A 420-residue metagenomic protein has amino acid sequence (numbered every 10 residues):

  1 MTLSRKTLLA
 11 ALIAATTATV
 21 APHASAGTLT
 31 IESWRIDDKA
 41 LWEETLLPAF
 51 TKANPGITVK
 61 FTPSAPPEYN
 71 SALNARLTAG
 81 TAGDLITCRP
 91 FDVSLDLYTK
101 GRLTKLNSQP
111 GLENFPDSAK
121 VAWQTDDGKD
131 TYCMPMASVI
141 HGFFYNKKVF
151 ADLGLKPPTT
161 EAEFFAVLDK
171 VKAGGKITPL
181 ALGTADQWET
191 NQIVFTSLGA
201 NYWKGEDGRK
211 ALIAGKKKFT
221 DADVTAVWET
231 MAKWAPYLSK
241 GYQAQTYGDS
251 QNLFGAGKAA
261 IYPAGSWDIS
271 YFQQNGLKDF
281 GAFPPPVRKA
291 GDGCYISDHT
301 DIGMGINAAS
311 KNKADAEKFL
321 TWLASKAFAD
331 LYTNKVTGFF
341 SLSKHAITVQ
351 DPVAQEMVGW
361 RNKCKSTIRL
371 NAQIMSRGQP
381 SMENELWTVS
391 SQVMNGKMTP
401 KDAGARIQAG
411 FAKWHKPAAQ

Functional and structural regions predicted by a protein language model:
L29-T30, A49-S118, K148-T159, L253 (+5 more regions): Extracytoplasmic "Venus flytrap"/periplasmic binding protein-like
A49, T58, A151, G175 (+1 more regions): Conserved C-terminal helix/tail region of periplasmic/extracytoplasmic solute-binding proteins
G83-D84, E113-K148, T178-L182, D292-I296 (+1 more regions): A structural signal for short loop-to-beta-strand junctions that line the ligand-binding cleft of periplasmic/secreted
R89-H141, F165, I193-F195, G281-F283 (+1 more regions): Hinge/lid segment of periplasmic solute-binding proteins
F91, L95-D96, K100, S118 (+3 more regions): C-terminal lobe and pocket-closing loops of periplasmic/extracytoplasmic Venus-flytrap solute-binding proteins
T104-S118, N201-T225, Q274-N275, V287-I296 (+2 more regions): Short, solvent-exposed loop/beta-turn-alpha elements that line the ligand-binding surface or hinge of extracytoplasmic
G128-M136, H141, F165-K216, A259: Extracytoplasmic/periplasmic solute-binding protein
L168-K170, I213-Q243: Glycine-centered hinge/linker elements that transmit conformational signals in sensory and ligand-binding systems
